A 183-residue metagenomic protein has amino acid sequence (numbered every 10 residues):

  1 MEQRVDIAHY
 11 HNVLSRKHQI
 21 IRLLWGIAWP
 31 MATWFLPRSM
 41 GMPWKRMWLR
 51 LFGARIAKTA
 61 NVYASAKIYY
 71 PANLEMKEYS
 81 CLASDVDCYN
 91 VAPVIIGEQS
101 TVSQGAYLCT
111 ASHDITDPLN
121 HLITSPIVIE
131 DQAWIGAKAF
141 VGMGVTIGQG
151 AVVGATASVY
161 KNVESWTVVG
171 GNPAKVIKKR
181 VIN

Functional and structural regions predicted by a protein language model:
M1-A54, K58, Q132, N172-N183: Terminal amphipathic alpha-helical/low-complexity segments used for targeting or macromolecular assembly
F35-R46, A64-K77, C81-T146, N172-P173 (+1 more regions): Flexible, glycine/small-residue-enriched loop-and-beta-strand segment within the central core of proteins
A57, T146, E164: Short conserved AdoMet
N61: Glycine-rich phosphate-binding "P-loop"
A137-K161: Beta-rich strand-turn-strand
N162-S165, I182: Gly/Pro- and small hydrophobic-enriched strand-loop and loop-to-helix capping segments that sit at the rims
S165, G170-P173: Acidic, glycine-centered active-site loop in nucleotide-sugar glycosyltransferases
